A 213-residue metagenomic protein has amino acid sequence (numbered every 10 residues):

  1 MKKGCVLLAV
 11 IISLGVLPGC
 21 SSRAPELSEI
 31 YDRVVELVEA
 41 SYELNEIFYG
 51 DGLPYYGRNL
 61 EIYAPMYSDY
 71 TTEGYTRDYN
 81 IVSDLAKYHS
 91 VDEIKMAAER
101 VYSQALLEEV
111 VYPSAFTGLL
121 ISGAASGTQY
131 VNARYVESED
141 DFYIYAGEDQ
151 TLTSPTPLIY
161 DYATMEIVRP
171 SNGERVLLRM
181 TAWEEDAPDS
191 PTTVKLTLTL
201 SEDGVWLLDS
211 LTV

Functional and structural regions predicted by a protein language model:
M1-V10: Positively charged n-region of N-terminal signal peptides that target proteins for export
C5, S21-R23: Hydrophobic membrane-targeting and insertion signals
V16-G19: C-terminal motif of bacterial Sec signal peptides marking the signal peptidase cleavage site
R23-V213: Mature, Sec-exported extracytoplasmic domains of Gram-positive
